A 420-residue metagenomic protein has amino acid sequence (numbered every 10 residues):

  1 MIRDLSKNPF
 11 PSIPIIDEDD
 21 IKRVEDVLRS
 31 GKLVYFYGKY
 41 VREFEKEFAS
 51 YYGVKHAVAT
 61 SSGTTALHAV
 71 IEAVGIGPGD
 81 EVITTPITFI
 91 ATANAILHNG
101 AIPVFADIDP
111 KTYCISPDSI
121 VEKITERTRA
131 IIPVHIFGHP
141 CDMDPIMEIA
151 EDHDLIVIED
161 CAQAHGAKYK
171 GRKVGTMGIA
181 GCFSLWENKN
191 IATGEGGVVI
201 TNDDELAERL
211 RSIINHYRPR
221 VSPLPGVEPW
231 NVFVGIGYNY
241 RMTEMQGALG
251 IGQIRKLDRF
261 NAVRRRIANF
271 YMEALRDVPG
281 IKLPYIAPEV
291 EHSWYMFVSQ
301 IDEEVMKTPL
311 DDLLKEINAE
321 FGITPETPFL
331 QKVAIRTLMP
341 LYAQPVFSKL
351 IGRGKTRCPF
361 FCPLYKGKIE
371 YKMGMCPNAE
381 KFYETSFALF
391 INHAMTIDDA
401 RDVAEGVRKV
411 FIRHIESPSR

Functional and structural regions predicted by a protein language model:
M1-A73, G77, E151, K381-E384 (+1 more regions): Conserved PLP-binding active-site segment in aminotransferase class I/II-type PLP enzymes
E72-C161, K168: PLP-dependent aminotransferase-like
D107, A388-D398: Proline-centric
I124, M147-I156, V198-Y217, K307-I323: Basic phosphate/pyrophosphate-binding loop/patch that engages nucleotide-derived ligands
A164-K170, M177-M296: Active-site region of PLP-dependent enzymes
Y217-E228, F270-L275, L314-S386, P418-R420: Conserved PLP cofactor-binding pocket of PLP-dependent enzymes
E304-D312, M395-R401: Short, conserved charged micro-motifs
